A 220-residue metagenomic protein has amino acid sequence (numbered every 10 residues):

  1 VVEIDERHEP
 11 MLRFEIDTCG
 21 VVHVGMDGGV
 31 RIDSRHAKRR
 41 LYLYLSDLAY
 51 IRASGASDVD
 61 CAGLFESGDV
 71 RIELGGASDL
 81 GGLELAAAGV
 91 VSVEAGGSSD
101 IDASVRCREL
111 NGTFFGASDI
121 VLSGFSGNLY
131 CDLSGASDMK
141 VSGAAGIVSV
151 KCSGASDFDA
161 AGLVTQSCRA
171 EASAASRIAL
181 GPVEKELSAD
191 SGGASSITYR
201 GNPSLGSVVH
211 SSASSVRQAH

Functional and structural regions predicted by a protein language model:
V1-G96, D100-T113, V121-S123, N128-Y130 (+4 more regions): Acidic (Asp/Glu) and glycine-rich low-complexity loops/linkers that are typically intrinsically disordered
D119-I120, D138-M139, D157-F158: Short glycine/acidic-rich loop motifs that flank beta-strands on beta-rich extracellular proteins
G143-E184: Glycine/small-residue-rich hydrophobic helix-like segments
R177-H220: C-terminal appended segment following the main domain
